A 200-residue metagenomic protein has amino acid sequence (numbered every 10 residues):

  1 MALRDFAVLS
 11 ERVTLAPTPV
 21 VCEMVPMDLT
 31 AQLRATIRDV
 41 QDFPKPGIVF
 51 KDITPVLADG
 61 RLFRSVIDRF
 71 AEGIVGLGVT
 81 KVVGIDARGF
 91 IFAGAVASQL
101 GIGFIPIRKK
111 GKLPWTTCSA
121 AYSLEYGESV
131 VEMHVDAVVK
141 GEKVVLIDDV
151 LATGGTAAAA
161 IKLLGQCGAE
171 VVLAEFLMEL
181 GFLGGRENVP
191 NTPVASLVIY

Functional and structural regions predicted by a protein language model:
F6, P17, V21-L29, L33-T36 (+1 more regions): PRPP-dependent phosphoribosyltransferase catalytic core
V20-V79, S129: Active-site-facing substrate-recognition patch
V79-D86: Short glycine-rich phosphate-binding loop at a beta-alpha junction
T80, E142, V172: Conserved acidic residues
I91-L100, I161: Short Gly/Thr/Asp-enriched flexible loops that form oxyanion-binding sites at enzyme active sites
I102-V144: Short, glycine/charge-rich flexible loops or terminal/linker lids adjacent to PRPP-binding catalytic cores
D149, G154: Conserved G/P- and acidic residue-centered "switch" motifs that form tight phosphate/ATP-binding loops in soluble
